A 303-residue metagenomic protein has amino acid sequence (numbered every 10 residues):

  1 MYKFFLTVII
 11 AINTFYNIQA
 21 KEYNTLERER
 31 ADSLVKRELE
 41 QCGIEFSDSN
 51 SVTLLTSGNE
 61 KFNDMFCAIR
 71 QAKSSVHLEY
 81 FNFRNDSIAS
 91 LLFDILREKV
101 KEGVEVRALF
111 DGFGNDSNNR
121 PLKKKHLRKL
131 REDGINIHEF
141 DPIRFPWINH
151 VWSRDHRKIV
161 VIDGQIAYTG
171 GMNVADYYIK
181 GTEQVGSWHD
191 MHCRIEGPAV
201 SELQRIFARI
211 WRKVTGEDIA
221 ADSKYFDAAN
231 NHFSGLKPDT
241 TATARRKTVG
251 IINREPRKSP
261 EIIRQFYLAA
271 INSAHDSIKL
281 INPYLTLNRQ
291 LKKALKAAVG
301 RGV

Functional and structural regions predicted by a protein language model:
Y2-L6, T14-V303: Charged, low-complexity intrinsically disordered terminal segments
